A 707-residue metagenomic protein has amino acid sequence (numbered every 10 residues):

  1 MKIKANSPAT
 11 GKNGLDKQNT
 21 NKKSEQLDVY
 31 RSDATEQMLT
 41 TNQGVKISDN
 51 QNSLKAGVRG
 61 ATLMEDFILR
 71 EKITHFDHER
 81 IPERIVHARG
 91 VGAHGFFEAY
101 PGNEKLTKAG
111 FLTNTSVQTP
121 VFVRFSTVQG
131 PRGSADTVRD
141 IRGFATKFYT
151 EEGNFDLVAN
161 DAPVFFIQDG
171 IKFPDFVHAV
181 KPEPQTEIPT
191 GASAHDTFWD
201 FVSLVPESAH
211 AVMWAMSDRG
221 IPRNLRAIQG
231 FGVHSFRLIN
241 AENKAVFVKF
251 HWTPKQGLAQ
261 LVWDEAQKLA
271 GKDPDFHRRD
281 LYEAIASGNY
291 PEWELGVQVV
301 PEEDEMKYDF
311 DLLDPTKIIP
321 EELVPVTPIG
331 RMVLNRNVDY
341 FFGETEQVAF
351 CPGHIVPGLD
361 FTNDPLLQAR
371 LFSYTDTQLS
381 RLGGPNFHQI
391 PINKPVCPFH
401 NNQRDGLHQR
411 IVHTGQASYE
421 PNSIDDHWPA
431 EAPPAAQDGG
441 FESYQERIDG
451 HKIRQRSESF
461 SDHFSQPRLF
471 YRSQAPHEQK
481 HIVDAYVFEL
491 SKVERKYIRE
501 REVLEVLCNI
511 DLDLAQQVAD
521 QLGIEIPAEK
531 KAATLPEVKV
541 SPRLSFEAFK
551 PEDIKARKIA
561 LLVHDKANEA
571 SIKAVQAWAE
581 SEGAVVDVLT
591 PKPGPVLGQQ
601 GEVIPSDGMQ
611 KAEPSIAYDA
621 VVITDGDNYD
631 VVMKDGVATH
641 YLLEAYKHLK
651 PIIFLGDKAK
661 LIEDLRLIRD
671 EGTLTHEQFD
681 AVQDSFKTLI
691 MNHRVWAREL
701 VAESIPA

Functional and structural regions predicted by a protein language model:
K2-E569, K573-S581, V585, T590-A612 (+4 more regions): Active-site-adjacent core segments of small-molecule enzymes
R495, T590, A620-D625, A638-D664: Catalytic nucleophile loop
K555, I616-A617, H648: Residue-level preference for short coil/turn positions at secondary-structure junctions
I572, V637-A638: Amphipathic coiled-coil/heptad-repeat helices and related helical stalk/stem segments that mediate oligomerization
E582-A584, L649, R666: Glycine-centered loop/turn motif at secondary-structure junctions
P593-V596, A659-I662, D680-A681: Short gly/pro/ser/thr-enriched loop/turn and capping motifs at secondary-structure boundaries
V603-A617, V621, L665-F686: Structural recognition of alpha->loop->beta junctions
G672-A707: A charged, well-structured terminal subsegment
